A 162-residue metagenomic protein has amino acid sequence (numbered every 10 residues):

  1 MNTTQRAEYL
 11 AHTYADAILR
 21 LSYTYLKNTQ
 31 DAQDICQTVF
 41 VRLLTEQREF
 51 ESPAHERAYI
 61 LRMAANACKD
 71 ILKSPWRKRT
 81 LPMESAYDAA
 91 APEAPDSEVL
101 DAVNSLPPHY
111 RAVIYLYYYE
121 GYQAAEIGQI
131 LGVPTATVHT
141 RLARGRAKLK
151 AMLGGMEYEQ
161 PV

Functional and structural regions predicted by a protein language model:
M1-E8, T80-P82, E93, Q129-I130 (+1 more regions): C-terminal edge and immediately downstream basic/flexible tail or linker adjoining helix-turn-helix-like DNA-binding
M1-R20, Q33, L44, R111: A short, charge-rich alpha-helical start-of-domain segment used by transcription regulators
R20, D34-V41, A54-N66: Structural recognition of an alpha-helix C-terminal capping motif at a helix-to-coil junction
K27, T38-H55, P75-W76: Sigma70-family region 2
E51, L61-M83, R144: Arg/Lys-rich amphipathic alpha helix in sigma70-family domain 2
A65, K69, L131-G155: DNA-recognition helix of helix-turn-helix
D70, K78-V103, Q123, V162: Internal acidic/polar
V113-Y117: A short pre-motif secondary-structure segment
